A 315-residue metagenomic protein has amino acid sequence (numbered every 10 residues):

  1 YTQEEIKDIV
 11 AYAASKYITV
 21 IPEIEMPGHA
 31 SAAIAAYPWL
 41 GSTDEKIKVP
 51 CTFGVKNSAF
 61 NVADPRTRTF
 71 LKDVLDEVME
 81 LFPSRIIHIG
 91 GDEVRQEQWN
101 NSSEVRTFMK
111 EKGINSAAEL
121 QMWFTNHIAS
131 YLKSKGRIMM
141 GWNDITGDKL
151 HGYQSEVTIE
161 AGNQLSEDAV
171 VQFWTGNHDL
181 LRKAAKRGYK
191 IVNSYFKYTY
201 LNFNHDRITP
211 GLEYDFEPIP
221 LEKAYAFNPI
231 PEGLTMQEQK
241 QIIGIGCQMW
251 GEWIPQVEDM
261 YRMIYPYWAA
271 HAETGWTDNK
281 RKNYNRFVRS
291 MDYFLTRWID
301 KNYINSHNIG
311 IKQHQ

Functional and structural regions predicted by a protein language model:
Y1-M140: Substrate-binding cleft of carbohydrate-active enzyme catalytic domains
M139-D144, H151-Q315: Flexible, acidic glycine-rich loops studded with aromatic residues
